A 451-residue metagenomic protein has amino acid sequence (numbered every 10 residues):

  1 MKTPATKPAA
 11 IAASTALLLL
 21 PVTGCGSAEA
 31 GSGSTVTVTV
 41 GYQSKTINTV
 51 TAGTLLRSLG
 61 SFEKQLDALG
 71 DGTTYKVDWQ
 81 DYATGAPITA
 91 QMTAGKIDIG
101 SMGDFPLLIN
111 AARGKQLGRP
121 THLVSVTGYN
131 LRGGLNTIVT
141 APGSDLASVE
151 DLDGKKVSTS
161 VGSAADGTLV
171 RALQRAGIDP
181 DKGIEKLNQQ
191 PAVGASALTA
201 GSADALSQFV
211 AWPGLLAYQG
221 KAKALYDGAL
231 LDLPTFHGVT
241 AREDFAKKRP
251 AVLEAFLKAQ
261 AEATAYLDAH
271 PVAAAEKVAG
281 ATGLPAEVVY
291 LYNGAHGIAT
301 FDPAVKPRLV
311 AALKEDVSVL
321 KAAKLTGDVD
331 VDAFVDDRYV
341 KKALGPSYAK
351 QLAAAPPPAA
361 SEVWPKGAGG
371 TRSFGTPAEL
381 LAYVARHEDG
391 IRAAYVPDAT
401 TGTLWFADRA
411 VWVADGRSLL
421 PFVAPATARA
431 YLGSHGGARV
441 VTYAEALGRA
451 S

Functional and structural regions predicted by a protein language model:
L19-G24: C-terminal motif of bacterial Sec signal peptides marking the signal peptidase cleavage site
G26-E29: Bacterial signal peptide processing site
S32-D179, E185-Q189, D204, L233: Short, glycine-/small- and polar/acidic-enriched structural segments that line small-molecule recognition paths
I47, K248-G327: Secondary-structure end/capping motifs
D104-Q116, V170, A203-A222, A312 (+1 more regions): A ligand-binding cleft/hinge motif common to bilobed small-molecule-binding domains
L135-D145, T235-A251, V413-D415: A bilobed periplasmic-binding-protein/Venus flytrap-type ligand-binding module shared by bacterial periplasmic
K186, A192-G280, A378, H387-A394 (+1 more regions): Pocket-lining segment of extracytoplasmic ligand-binding domains
K321-P358: Conserved C-terminal helix/tail region of periplasmic/extracytoplasmic solute-binding proteins
